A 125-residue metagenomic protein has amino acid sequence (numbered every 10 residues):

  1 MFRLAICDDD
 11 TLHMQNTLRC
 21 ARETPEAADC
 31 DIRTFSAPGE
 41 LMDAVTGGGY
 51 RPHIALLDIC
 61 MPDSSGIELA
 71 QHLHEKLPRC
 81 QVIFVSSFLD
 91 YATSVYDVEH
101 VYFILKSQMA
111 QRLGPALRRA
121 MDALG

Functional and structural regions predicted by a protein language model:
D8, L57-D58: Active-site residues of response regulator receiver
T11-T34: Two-component/phosphorelay signaling modules centered on CheY-like receiver
L18, T34-I54: Acidic, metal-coordinating helix/loop segments flanking the phosphotransfer/catalytic sites of two-component signaling
A37, S65-E68: Acidic catalytic/metal-coordinating carboxylates
P62: The feature encodes the CheY-like receiver
I67-R79: Short amphipathic alpha-helix used as the core "switch/output" element in two-component signaling
E68, L89-I104: Alpha4 helix (beta4-alpha4-beta5 surface) of REC/receiver domains from two-component response regulators
Q108-R119: C-terminal output helix
